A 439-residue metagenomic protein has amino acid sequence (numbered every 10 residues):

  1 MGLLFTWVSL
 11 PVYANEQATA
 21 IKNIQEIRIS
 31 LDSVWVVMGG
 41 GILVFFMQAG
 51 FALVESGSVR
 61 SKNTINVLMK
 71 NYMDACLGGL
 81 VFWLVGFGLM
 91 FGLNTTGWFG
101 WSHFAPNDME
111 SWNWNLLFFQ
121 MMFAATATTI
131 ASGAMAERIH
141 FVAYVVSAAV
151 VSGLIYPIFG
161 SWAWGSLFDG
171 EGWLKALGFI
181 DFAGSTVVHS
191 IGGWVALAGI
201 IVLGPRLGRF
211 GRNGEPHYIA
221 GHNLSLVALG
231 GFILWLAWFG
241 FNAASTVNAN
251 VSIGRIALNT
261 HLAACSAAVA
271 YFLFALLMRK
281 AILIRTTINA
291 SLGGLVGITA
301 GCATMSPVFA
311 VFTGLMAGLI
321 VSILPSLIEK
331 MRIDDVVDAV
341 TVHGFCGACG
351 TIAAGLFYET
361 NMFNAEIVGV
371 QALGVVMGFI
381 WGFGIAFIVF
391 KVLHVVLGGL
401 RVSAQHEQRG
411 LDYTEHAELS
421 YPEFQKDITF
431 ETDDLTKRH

Functional and structural regions predicted by a protein language model:
G2, T6-H439: Hydrophobic alpha-helical transmembrane bundles of multi-pass membrane proteins
